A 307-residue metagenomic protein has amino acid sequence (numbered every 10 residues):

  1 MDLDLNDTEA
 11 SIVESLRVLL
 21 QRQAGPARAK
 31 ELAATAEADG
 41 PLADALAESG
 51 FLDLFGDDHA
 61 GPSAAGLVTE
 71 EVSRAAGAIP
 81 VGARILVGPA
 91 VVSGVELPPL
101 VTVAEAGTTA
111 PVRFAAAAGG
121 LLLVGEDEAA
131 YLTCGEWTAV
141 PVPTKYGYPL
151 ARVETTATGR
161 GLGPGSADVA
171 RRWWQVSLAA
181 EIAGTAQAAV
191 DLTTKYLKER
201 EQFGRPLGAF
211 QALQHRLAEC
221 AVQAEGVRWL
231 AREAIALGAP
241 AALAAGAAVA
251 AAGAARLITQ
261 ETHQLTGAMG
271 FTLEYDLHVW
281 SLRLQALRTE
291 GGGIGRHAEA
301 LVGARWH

Functional and structural regions predicted by a protein language model:
M1-A75, R172-H307: Alpha-helical interface subdomain recognition
G77-D191: FAD-binding core of flavoproteins
